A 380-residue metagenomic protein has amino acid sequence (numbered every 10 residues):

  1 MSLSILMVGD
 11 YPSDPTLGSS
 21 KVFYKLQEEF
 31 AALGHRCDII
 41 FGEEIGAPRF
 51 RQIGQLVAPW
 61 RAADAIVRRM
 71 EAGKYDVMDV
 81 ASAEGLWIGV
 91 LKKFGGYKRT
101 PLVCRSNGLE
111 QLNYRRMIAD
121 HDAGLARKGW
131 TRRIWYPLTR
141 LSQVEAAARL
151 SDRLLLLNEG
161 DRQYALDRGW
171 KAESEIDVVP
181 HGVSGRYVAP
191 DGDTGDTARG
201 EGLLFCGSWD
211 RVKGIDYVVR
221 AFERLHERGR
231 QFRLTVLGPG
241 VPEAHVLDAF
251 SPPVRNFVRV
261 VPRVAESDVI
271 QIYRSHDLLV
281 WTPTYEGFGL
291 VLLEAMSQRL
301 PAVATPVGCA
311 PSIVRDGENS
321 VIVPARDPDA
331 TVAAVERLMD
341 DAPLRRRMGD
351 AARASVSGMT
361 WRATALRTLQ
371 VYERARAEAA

Functional and structural regions predicted by a protein language model:
E110, A126-L154: Membrane-proximal helix-turn-helix segments that form the acceptor-binding/catalytic region of lipid-linked
G160, G182: Carbohydrate-associated surface elements
G195-K213, V219-F222: Conserved donor-binding/catalytic core segment of Leloir-type glycosyltransferases
V246-S267: Nucleotide-activated donor-binding/catalytic signature segment of Leloir-type glycosyltransferases, i.e., the conserved
R263, Q271-H276: Short alpha-helical donor nucleotide-sugar binding micro-motif in glycosyltransferases
T284: Aromatic "clamp/platform" in nucleotide-sugar-dependent glycosyltransferases that forms part of the donor/acceptor
L292, P301-A304, V314: Short hydrophobic beta-strand element within catalytic cores of glycosyltransferases and related nucleotide-activated
D316-G317, V321-P328, R337-A342: Conserved acidic donor-binding segment of nucleotide-sugar-dependent glycosyltransferases
